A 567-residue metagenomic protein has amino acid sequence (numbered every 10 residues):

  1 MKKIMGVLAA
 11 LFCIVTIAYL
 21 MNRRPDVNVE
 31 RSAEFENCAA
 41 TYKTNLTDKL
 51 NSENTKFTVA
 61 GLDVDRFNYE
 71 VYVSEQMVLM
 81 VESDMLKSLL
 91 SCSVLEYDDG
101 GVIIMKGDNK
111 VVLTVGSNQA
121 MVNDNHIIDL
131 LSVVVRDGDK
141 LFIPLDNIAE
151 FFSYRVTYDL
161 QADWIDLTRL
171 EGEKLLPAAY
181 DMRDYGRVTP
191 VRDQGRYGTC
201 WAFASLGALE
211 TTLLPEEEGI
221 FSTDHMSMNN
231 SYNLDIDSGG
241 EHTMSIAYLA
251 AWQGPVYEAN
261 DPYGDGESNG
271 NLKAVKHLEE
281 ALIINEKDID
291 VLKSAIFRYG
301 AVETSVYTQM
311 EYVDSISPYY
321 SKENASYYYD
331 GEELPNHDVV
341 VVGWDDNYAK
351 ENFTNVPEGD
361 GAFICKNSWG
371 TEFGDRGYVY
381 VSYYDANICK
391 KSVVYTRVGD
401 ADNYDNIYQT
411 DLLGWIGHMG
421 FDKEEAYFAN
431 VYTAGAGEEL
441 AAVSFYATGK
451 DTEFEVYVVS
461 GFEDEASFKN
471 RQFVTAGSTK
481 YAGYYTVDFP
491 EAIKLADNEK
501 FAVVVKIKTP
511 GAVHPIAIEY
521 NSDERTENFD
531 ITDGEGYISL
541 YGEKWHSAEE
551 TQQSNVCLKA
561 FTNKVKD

Functional and structural regions predicted by a protein language model:
K2-R23: Sec-dependent N-terminal signal peptides of Gram-positive bacterial secreted proteins and lipoproteins
T16-A178: Primary recognition of N-terminal secretory signal peptides and signal-anchoring hydrophobic helices
M105-V112, D166-E173, H225-I236, T526-Y537 (+1 more regions): Short, mixed-charge aromatic SLiMs
L170-A441, Y446-G477, Y481, I516-Y520: Catalytic-core signature of thiol
G483-Y485: Short strand-edge motifs at loop-to-beta-strand transitions and within beta-strands of extracellular beta-rich domains
P490: Substrate-recognition/cap regions that form aromatic- and gly/pro-loop-enriched pockets for small-molecule ligands
I493-I507: Noncatalytic modules at the cell exterior or secretory-pathway interfaces, chiefly beta-strand-rich lectin/adhesion
K506-D567: Short, surface-exposed beta-strand/loop patches at domain edges that form aromatic-rich interfacial subsites
